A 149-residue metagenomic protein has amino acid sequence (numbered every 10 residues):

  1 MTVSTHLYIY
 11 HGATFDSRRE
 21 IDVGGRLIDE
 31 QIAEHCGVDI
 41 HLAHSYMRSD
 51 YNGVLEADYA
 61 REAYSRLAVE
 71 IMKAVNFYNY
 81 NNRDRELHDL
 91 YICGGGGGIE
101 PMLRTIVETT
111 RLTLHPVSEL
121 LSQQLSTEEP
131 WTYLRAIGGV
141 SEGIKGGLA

Functional and structural regions predicted by a protein language model:
M1-A149: Hydrophobic/aromatic-enriched cytosolic interaction surfaces used to assemble or bind macromolecules
